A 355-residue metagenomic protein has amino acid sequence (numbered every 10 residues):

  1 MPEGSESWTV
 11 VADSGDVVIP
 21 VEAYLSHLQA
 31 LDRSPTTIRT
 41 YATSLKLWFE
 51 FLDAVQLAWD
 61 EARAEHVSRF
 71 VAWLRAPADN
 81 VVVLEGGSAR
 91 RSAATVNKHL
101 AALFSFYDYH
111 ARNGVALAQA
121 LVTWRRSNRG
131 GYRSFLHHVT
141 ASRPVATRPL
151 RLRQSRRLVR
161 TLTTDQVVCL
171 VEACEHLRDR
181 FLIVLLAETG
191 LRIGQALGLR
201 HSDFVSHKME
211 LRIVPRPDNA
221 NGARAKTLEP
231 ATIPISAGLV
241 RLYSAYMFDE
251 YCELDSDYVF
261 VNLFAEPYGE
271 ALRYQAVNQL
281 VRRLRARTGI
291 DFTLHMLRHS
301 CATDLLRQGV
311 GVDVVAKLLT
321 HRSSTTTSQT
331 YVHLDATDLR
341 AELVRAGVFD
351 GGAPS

Functional and structural regions predicted by a protein language model:
V21-T36, K46-H137, C169: N-terminal core-binding DNA-recognition domain of tyrosine recombinases/integrases
V67, L103, L182, A196 (+4 more regions): Short, basic/aromatic-rich helical patch in the C-terminal catalytic core of site-specific tyrosine
R112-L117, L186-M209, D313-V314: Short, charged phosphate-coordinating catalytic segments
Q154-I193, L197, L254: Basic, Lys/Arg- and aromatic-enriched nucleic-acid-binding interface segment
G194, G198-R241: Conserved tyrosine-mediated DNA breakage-rejoining catalytic core shared by Y-recombinases
F204-S206, R282, G289-D291, V310-T330: Short, polar N-cap/turn motifs at the start of nucleic acid-interacting alpha helices
S236-G289: Active-site/catalytic core of tyrosine-dependent DNA strand-transfer enzymes
A346-S355: C-terminal secondary-structure termini that scaffold catalytic or DNA-interacting sites
